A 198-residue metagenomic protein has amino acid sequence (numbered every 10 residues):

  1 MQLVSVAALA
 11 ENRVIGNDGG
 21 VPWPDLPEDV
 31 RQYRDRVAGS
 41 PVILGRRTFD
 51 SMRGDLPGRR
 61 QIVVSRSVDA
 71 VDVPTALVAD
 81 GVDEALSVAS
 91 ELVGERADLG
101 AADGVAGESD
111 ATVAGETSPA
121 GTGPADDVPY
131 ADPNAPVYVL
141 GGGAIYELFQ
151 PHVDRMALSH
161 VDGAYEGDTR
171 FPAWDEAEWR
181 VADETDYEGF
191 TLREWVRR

Functional and structural regions predicted by a protein language model:
M1-R198: Enzymes that bind and transform nitrogen-containing heteroaromatic metabolites
